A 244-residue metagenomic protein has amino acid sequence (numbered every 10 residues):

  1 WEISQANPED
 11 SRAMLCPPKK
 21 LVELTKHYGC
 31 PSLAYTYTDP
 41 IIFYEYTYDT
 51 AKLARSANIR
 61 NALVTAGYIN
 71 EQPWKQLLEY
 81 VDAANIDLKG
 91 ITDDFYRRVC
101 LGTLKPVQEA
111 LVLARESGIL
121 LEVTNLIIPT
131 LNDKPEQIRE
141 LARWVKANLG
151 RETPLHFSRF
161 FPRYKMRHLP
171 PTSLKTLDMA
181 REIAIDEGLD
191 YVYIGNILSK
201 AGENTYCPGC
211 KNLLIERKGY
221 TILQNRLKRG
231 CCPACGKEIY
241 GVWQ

Functional and structural regions predicted by a protein language model:
W1-A6, P40-I42, Y68-W74, A84-G102 (+2 more regions): Conserved radical SAM core fold
W1-A83: Conserved Radical SAM active-site core
P8-R12, R98-T103, L169-P170: Short glycine-enriched, charge-decorated loop/helix-capping segments at active-site entrances that position
K20-E23, E45-S56, Q72, Q76-E79 (+4 more regions): Alpha-helical scaffolding segments of alpha/beta enzyme cores, especially the outer helices of TIM-barrel or partial
K26-L53, F95-Q108, N125-E140, K146: Conserved glycine-rich "GG(E/T)P / GGGxP" loop and the immediately following alpha-helix in the radical SAM core
Y28, A57, S117, N148-R151 (+1 more regions): Helix C-cap/helix->beta junction micro-motif
S32-A34, R60-A62, A83-N85, L120-E122 (+2 more regions): Structural preference for beta-strand elements that scaffold enzyme active sites
T130-Q244: Auxiliary Fe-S-binding modules of radical SAM enzymes
